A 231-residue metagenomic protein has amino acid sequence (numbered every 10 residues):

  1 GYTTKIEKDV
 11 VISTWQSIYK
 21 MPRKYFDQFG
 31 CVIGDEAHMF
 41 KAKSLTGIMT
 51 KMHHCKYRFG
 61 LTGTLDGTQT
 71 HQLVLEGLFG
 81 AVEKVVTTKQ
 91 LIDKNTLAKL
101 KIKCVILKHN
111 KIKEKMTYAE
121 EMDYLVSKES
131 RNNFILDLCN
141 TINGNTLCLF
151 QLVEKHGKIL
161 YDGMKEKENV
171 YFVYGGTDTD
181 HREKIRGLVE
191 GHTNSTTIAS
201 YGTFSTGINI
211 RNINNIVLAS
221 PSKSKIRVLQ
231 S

Functional and structural regions predicted by a protein language model:
G1-V11, K20, L147, H156-I159 (+1 more regions): Conserved helicase ATPase core of P-loop NTP-dependent helicases/translocases
Y2-C31, A42-G47, T203: Conserved helix/coil segment N-terminal to the catalytic DExD/H
V11-T14, K56-G63, T196-S200: Structural recognition of the conserved hydrophobic beta-strand(s) that form the central parallel beta-sheet of P-loop
D27-I33, A199, T206-P221, Q230: A short beta-strand element within the Helicase C-terminal
G30-C31, E36-K103: Post-DEXD/H (motif II) to motif III coupling segment of the RecA-like Helicase ATP-binding lobe
M49, L65-D66, K223-S231: Conserved SF2 helicase motif VI
C104-L107, I112-S130: Glycine-rich phosphate-binding "P-loop"
D123-G163: Conserved strand-helix element at the start of the C-terminal RecA-like helicase core
